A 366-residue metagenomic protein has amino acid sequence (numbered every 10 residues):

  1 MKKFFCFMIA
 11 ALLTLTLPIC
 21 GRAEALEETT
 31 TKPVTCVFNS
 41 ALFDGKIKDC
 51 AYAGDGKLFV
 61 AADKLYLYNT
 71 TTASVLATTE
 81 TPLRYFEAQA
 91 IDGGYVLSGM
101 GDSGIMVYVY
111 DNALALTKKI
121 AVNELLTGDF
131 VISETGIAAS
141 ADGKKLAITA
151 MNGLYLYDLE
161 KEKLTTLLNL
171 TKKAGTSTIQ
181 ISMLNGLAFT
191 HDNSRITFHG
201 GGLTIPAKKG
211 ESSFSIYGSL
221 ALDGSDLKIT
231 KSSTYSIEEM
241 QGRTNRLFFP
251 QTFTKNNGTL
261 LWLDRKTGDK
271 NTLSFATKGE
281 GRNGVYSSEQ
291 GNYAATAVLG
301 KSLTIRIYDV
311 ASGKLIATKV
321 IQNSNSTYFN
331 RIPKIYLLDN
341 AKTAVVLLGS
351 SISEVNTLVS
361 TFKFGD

Functional and structural regions predicted by a protein language model:
L15-T30: Sec-dependent signal peptide cleavage junction
V34-F43, S74-T79, L116-G128, K163-T178 (+3 more regions): A short beta-strand motif characteristic of beta-propeller blades
D44-Y52, T81-I91, T127-A138, T176-A188 (+3 more regions): Repeated scaffold domains used in trafficking and secretory/extracellular systems, primarily beta-propellers
D55-K57, D92-G94, D142-K144, D192-S194 (+3 more regions): Short coil/turn segments that connect the beta-strands within blades of beta-propeller domains
V60-A61, L97-S98, I148, T197-F198 (+3 more regions): Residue position within the beta-strands of beta-propeller blades
L65-Y66, M100-G104, G153-L154, G202-K208 (+3 more regions): Short glycine/acidic-enriched loop and turn motifs that connect beta-strands
N69-A73, D111-A115, D158-E162, A221-S225 (+3 more regions): Short loop/turn segments that connect beta-strands within beta-propeller blades
F329-D366: Blade-level signature of beta-propeller repeat domains, shared across WD40, Kelch, NHL, RCC1 and BNR/Asp-box propellers
